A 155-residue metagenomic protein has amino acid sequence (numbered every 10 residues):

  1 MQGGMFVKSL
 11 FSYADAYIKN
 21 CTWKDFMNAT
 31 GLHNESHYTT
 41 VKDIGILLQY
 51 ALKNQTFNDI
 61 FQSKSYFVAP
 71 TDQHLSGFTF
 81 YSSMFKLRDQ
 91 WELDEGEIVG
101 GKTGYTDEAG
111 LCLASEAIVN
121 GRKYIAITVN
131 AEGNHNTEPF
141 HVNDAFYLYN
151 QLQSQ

Functional and structural regions predicted by a protein language model:
Q2-Q155: Penicillin-recognizing serine hydrolase domain
